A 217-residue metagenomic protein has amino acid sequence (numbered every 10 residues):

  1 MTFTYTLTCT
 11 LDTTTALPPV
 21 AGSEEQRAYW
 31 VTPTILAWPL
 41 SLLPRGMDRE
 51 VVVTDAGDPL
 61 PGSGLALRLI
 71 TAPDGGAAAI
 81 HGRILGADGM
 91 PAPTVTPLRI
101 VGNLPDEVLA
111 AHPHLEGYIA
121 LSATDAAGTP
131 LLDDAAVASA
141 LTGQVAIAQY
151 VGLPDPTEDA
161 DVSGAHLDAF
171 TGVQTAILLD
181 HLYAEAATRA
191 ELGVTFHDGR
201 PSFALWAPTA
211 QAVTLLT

Functional and structural regions predicted by a protein language model:
T2-D48, D55-A56, A160-A210: Non-catalytic, glycine-rich low-complexity segments
T8-D12, P39-S41, I70, V101 (+3 more regions): A structural detector for beta-sheet-dominated domains
L43-R45, D74, G152-P154, A210-A212: Generic "edge-of-domain/loop-turn" microfeature
M47-L65, L69, L141: Extended Gly/Ser/Thr-rich low-complexity repeat segments, especially those forming or decorating extracellular
G64-G128, A204-T217: Aromatic-rich carbohydrate-binding modules that target alpha-glucans
H114, A138-A140, F196: Surface-exposed coil/turn segments at beta-strand junctions on protein surfaces, enriched
S122-A126, P130-A136, D168-V173, I177: Membrane-topology segments of multi-pass transport proteins
L132-G164: Short, aromatic- and glycine-rich surface loops/edge beta-strands on solvent-exposed regions
